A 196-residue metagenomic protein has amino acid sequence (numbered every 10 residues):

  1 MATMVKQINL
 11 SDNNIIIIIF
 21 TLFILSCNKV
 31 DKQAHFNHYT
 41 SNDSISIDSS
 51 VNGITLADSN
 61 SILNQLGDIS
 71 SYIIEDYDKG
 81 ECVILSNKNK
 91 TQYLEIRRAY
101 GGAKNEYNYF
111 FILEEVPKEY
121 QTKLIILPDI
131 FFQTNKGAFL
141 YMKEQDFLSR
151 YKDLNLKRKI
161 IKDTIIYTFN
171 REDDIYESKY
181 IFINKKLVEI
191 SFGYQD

Functional and structural regions predicted by a protein language model:
M1-H35: Bacterial Sec-dependent N-terminal signal peptides
N28-I160, K179-D196: Short helix/turn-capping signatures at newly exposed starts of structured segments
T164-I181: Low-complexity, intrinsically disordered Gly/Pro/Thr-rich segments
